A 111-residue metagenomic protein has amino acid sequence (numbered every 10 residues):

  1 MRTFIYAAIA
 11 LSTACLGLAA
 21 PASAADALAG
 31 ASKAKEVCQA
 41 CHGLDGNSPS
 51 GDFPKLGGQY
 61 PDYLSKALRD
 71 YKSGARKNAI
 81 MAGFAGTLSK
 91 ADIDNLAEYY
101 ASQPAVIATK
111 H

Functional and structural regions predicted by a protein language model:
M1-I9: Bacterial N-terminal signal peptides that target proteins for export
T13-A22: C-terminal segment of classical bacterial N-terminal signal peptides
S23-D45, G57-Q59, A108-H111: Sequence/structural segment immediately N-terminal to covalent heme-attachment motifs in c-type and related
A31, G46-S73, A82-T87: Gly/Gly-Pro-rich "capping" loops immediately C-terminal to redox-active cysteine motifs in periplasmic/lumenal
A34, Y71, Y99-Y100: Conserved hydrophobic/aromatic "anchor" residues that stabilize well-ordered secondary structure elements
D62, R76, G86-H111: C-terminal capping alpha-helices of c-type cytochrome domains
